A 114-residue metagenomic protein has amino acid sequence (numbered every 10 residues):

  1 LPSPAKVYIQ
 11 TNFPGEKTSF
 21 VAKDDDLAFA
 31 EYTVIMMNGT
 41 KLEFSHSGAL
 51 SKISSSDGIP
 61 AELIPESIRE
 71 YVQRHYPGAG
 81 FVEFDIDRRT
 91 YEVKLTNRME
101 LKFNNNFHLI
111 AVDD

Functional and structural regions predicted by a protein language model:
L1-D114: Interaction-mediating elements
